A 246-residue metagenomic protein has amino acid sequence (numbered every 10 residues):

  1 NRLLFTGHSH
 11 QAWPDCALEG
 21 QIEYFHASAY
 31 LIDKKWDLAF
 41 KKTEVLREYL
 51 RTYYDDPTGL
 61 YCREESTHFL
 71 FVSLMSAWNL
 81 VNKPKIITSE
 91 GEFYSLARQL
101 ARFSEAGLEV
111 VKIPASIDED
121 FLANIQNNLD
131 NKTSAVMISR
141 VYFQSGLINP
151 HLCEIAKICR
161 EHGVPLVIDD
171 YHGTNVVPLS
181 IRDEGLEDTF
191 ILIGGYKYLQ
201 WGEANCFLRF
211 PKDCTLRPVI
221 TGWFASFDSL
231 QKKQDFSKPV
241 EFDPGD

Functional and structural regions predicted by a protein language model:
N1-D246: Pyridoxal 5′-phosphate
